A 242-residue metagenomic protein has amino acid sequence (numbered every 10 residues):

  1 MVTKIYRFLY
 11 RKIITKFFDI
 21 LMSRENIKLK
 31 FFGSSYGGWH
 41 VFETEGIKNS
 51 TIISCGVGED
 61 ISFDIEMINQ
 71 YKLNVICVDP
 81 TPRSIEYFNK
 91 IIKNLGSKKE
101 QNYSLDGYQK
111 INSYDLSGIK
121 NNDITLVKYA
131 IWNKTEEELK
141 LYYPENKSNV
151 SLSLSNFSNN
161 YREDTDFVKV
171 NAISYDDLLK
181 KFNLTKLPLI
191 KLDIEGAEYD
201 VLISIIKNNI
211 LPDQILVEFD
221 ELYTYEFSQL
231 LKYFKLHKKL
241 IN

Functional and structural regions predicted by a protein language model:
M1-N242: Phosphate/nucleotide-binding beta-alpha loop and adjacent structural elements of enzyme active sites
